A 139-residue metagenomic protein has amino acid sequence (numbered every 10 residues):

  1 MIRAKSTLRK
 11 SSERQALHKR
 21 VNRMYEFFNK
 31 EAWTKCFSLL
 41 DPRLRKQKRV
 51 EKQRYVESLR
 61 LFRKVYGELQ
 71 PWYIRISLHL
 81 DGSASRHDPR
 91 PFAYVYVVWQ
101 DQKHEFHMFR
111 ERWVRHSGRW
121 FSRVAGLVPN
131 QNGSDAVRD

Functional and structural regions predicted by a protein language model:
M1-A32, S38: Short, low-complexity N-terminal intrinsically disordered segments enriched in polar/charged residues
S12, V56-R110: Surface-exposed, charged secondary-structure patches
L17-R20, C36, E51, Y55-S58: Stable alpha-helical elements in mature extracytoplasmic
R20, R86-D88, R138-D139: Extracellular glycan-interacting surfaces
V21, P71, S122-A125: Secondary-structure boundary/capping motif
F28-W33, R45, L61-L69, H116: Generic signature of mature, soluble extracytoplasmic domains
N29, T34-Q53: Short, solvent-exposed secondary-structure junction/capping segments
K103-D139: Short beta-strand edge/turn micro-motifs at domain boundaries
